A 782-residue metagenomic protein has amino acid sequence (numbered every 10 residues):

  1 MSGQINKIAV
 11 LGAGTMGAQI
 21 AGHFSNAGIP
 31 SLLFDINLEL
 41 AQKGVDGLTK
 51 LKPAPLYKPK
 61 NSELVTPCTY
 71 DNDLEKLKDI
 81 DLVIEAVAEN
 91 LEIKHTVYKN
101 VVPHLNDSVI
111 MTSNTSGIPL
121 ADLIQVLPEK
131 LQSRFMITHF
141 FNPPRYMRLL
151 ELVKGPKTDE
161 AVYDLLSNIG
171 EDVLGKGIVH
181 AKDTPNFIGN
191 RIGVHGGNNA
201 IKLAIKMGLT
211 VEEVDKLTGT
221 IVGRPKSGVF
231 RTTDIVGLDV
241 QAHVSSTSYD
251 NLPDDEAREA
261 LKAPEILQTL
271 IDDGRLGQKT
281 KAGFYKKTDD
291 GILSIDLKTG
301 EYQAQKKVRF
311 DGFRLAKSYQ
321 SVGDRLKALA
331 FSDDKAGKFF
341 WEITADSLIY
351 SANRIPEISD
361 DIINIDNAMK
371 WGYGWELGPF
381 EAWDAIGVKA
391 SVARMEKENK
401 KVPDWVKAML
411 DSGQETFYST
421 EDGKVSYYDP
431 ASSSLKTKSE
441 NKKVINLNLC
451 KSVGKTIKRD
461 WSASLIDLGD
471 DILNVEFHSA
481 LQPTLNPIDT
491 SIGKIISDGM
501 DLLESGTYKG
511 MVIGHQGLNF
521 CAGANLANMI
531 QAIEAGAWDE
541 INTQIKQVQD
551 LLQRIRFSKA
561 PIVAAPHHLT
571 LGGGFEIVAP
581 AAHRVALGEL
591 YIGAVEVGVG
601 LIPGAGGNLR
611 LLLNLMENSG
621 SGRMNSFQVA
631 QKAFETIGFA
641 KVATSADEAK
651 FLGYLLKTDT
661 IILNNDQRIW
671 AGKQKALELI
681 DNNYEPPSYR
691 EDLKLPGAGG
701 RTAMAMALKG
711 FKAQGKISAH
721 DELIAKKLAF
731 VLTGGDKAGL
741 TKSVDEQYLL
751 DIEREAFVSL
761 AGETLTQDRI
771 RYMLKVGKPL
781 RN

Functional and structural regions predicted by a protein language model:
S2-M511, H515-L518, A527-A560, H567-T570 (+4 more regions): N-terminal glycine-rich phosphate-binding loop for ADP-containing cofactors
C521: Short, surface-exposed loop/turn segments at secondary-structure boundaries that line and modulate
E576: Short alpha-helical segment that forms part of, or immediately flanks, the ligand-binding pocket in carbohydrate-active
